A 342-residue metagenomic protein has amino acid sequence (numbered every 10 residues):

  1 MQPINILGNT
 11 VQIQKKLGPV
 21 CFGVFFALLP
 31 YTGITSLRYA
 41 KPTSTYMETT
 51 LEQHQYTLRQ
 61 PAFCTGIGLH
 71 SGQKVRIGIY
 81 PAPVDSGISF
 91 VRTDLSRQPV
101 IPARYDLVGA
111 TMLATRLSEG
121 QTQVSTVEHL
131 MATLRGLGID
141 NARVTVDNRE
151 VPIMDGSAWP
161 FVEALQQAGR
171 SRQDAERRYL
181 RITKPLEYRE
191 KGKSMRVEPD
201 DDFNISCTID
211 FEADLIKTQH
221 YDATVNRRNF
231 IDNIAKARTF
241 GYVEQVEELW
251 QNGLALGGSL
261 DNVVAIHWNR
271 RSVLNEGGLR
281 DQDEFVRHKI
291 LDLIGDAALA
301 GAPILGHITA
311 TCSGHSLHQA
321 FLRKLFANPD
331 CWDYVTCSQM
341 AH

Functional and structural regions predicted by a protein language model:
M1, G18-V20, S36: N-terminal organelle transit peptides
Q2-T10: Extreme N-terminal basic, low-complexity initiation segments that serve as generic localization/processing leaders
V11-T32, P42: Positively charged N-terminal leader segments that act as targeting/secretion signals
I34-Y46: Short, Lys/Arg-enriched N-terminal segments with co-localized hydrophobic residues within the first ~10-30 amino acids
S44-D140, T145-H342: C-terminal regulatory domains involved in ligand/effector binding and gene-expression control
